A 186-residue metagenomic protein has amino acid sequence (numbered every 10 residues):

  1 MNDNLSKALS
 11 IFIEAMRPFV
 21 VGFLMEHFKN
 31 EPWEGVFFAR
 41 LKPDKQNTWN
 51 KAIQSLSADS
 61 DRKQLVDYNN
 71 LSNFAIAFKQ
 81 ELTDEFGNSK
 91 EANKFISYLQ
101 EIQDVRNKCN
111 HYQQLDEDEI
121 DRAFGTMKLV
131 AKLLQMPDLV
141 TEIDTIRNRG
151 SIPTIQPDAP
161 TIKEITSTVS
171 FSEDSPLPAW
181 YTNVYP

Functional and structural regions predicted by a protein language model:
M1-P186: Amphipathic alpha-helical interface elements
